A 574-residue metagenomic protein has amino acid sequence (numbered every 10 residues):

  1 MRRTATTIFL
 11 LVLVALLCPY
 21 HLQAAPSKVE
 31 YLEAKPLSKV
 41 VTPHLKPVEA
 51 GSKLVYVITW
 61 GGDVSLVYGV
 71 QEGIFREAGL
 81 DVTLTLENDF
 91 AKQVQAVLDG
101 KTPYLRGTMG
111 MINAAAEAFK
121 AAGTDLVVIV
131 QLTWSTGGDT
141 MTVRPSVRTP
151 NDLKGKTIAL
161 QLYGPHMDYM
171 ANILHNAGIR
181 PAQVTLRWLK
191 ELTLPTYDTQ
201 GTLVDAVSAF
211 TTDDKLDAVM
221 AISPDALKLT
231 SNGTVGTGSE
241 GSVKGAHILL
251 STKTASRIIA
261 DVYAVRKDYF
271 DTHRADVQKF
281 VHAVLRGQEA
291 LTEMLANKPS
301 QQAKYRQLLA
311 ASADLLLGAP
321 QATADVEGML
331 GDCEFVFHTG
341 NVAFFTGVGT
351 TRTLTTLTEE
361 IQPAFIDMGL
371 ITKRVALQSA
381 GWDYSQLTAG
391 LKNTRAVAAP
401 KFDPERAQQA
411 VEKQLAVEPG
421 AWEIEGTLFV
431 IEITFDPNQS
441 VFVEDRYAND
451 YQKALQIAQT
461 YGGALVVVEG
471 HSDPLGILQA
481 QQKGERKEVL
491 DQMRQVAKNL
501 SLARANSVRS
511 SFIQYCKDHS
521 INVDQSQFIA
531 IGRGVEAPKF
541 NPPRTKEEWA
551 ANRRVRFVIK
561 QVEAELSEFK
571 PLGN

Functional and structural regions predicted by a protein language model:
I8-P19: Bacterial N-terminal signal peptides
L17-T83, V336-E425: N-terminal hydrophobic or amphipathic helices and topogenic motifs
A25-T202, F210-D213, D217-S223, G245-S251: Short, glycine-/small- and polar/acidic-enriched structural segments that line small-molecule recognition paths
Y68-V70, G138-T149, I258-A275, F435: A bilobed periplasmic-binding-protein/Venus flytrap-type ligand-binding module shared by bacterial periplasmic
M109-M111, F119, L194-L315: Pocket-lining segment of extracytoplasmic ligand-binding domains
D271-K373: Secondary-structure end/capping motifs
L387-V467, L475-E488, K560-N574: Periplasmic peptidoglycan-binding/tethering modules of Gram-negative envelope proteins
S472-F569, G573: Periplasmic OmpA-like peptidoglycan-binding domain that tethers envelope proteins to the cell wall
